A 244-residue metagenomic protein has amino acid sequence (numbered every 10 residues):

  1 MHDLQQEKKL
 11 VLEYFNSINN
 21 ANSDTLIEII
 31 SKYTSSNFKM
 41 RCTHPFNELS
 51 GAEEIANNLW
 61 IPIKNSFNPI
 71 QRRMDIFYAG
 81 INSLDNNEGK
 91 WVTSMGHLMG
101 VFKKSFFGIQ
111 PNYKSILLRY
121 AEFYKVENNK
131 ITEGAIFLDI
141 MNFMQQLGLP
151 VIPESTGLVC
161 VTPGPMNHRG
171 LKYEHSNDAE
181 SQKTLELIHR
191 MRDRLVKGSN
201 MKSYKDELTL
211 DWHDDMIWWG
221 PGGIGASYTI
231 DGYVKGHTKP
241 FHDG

Functional and structural regions predicted by a protein language model:
M1-G244: C-terminal and inter-domain tail/linker signature
